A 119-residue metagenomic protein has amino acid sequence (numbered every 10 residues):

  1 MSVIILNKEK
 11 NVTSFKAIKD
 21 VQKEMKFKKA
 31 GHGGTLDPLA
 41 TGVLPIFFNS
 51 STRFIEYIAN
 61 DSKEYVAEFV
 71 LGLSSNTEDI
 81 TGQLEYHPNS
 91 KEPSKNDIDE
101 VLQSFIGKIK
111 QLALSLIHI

Functional and structural regions predicted by a protein language model:
M1-I117: Catalytic/RNA-binding core of pseudouridine synthases
